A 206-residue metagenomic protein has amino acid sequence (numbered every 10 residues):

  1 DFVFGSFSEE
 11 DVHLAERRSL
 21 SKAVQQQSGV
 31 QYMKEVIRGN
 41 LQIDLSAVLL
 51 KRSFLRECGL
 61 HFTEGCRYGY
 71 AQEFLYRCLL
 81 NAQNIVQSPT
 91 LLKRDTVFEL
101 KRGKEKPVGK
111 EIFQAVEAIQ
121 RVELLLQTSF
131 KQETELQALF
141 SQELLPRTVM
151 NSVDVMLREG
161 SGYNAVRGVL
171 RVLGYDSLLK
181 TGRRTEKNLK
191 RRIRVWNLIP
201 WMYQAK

Functional and structural regions predicted by a protein language model:
D1-P89, D95-K110, K131: Donor-binding/catalytic cores of nucleotide-activated saccharide and glycerol-phosphate transferases/polymerases
L75, I119, L145-V149: Hydrophobic alpha-helical core bundles mediating ligand binding, dimerization, or RNAP-core interactions
T90-E99, K104-E133, N151-D154, R158-S177: Catalytic core of nucleotide-sugar-dependent glycosyltransferases
E135-E143, R167-G168: Short, charged, amphipathic alpha-helical segments
L139-D154: Amphipathic alpha-helical repeat scaffolds of TPR domains
L157-K206: Membrane-interface aromatic/basic loop that binds lipid-linked glycans or pyrophosphate carriers, typified by
